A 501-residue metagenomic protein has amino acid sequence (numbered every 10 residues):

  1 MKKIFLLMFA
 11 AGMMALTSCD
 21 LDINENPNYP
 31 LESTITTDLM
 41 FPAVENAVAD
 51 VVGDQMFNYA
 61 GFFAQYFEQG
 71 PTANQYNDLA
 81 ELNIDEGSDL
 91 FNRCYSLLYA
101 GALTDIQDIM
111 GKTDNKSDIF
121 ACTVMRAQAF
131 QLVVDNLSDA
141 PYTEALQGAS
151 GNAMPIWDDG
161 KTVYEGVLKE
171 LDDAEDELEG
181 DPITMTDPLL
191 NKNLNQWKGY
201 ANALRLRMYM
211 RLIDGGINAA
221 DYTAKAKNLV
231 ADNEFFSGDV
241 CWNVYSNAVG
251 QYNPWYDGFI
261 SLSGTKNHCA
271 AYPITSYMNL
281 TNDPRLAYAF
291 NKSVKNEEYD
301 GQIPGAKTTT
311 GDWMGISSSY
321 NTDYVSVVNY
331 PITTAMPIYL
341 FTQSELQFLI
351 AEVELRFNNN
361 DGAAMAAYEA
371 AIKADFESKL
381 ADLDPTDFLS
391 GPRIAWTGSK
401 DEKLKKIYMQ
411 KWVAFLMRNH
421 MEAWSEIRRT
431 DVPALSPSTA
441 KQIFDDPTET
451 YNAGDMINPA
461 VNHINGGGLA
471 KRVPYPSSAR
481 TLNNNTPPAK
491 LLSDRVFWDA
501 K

Functional and structural regions predicted by a protein language model:
M1-P27: Bacterial Sec-dependent N-terminal signal peptides
C19-F67, R93, L97-A100, T104 (+3 more regions): Membrane-proximal, proline-rich intrinsically disordered regions
D20-I23, V327-V328, D384-S390: Short acidic (Asp/Glu) and glycine-rich catalytic loops that position anionic groups and cofactors
I35-D38, G70-L383, T397-L404, Q410 (+1 more regions): Structured, solvent-exposed acidic/aromatic patches
A47, A60-A73, T275-L280, W424 (+1 more regions): Short, Φ-rich (hydrophobic/aromatic) sequence segments
I217-A224, A231, N296, N358-N360 (+1 more regions): Intrinsically disordered, low-complexity coil segments
I303-T310, T386-S390, D446-G454: Surface-exposed intrinsically disordered loops and tails
Y368-Q442: Active-site/pore-lining binding-face segments in mid-to-C-terminal subdomains
